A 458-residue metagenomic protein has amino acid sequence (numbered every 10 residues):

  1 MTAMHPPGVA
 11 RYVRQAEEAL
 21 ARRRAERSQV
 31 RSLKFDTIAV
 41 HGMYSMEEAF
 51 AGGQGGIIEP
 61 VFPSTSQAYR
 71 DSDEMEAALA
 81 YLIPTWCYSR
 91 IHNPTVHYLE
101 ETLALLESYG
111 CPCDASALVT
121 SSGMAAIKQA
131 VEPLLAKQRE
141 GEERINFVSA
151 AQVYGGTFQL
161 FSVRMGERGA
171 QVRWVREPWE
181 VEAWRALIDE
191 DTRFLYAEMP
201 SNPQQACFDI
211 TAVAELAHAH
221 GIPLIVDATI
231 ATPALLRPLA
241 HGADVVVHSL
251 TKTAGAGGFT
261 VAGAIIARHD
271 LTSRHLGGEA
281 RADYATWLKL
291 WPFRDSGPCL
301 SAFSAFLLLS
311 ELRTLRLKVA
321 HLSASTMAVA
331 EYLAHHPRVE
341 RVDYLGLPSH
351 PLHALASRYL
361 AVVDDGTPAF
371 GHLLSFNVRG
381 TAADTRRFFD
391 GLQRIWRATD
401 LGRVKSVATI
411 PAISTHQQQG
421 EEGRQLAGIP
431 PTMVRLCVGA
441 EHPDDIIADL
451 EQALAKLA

Functional and structural regions predicted by a protein language model:
T2-A39, Y44-G52, L106, P112-H336 (+1 more regions): Conserved PLP-enzyme active-site core in the AAT-like
S28, T37, H41-F50, R338-V434 (+1 more regions): Conserved C-terminal alpha-helix-loop-beta "cap" of PLP-dependent enzymes that closes/shapes the active-site mouth
A51-G52, I58-L105: A glycine-/small-polar-enriched, mobile loop at the entrance of the PLP active site in fold-type I
A68-S72, T272-S273, L315, S349 (+3 more regions): Short, acidic Gly/Pro/Ser/Thr-rich loop/turn segments
P84, A115, V261, F303-S304 (+3 more regions): Short amphipathic alpha-helical segments
A130, D384-F388, I446-L450: Hydrophobic side chains in well-ordered alpha-helices
L216, A328, Y332-H336, R387 (+2 more regions): Generic non-transmembrane alpha-helical segments
A427, P431, G439-L454: Well-ordered alpha/beta subsegment
